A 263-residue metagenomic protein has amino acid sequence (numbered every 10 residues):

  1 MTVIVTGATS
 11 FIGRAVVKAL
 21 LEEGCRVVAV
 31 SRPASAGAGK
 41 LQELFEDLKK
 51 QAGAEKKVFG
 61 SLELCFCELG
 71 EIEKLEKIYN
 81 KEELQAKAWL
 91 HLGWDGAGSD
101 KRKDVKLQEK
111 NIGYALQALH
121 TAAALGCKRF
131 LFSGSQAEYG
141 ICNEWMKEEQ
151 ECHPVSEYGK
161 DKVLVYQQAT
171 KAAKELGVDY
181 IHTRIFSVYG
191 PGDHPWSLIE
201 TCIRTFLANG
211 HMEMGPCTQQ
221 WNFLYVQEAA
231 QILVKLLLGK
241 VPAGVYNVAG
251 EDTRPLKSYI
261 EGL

Functional and structural regions predicted by a protein language model:
V3-E23: N-terminal Rossmann NAD(P)H-binding glycine-rich loop of SDR-like oxidoreductase domains
C25-G37: Conserved glycine-rich Rossmann-like NAD(P)H-binding loop of the short-chain dehydrogenase/reductase
V58-K110: NAD(P)H-binding glycine-rich loop region in Rossmannoid oxidoreductase-like domains and their noncatalytic homologs
W89-H91, D95, L116-E157: Conserved Rossmann-fold NAD(P)-dependent oxidoreductase catalytic core, especially the SDR/UDP-sugar
K101, Y180-I181, S187, C202-L224 (+1 more regions): A conserved pocket-lining segment of Rossmann-fold NAD(P)-dependent short-chain dehydrogenase/reductase
Q108-I112, V155-V163, D193-S197, N222-F223: Short-chain dehydrogenase/reductase
V163, V188-E200, G210, V226-Q227 (+2 more regions): Glycine/proline-rich active-site loop of Rossmann-fold NAD(P)-dependent oxidoreductases
Y166-P191: Conserved beta-loop-beta element that borders a ligand/cofactor-binding pocket
